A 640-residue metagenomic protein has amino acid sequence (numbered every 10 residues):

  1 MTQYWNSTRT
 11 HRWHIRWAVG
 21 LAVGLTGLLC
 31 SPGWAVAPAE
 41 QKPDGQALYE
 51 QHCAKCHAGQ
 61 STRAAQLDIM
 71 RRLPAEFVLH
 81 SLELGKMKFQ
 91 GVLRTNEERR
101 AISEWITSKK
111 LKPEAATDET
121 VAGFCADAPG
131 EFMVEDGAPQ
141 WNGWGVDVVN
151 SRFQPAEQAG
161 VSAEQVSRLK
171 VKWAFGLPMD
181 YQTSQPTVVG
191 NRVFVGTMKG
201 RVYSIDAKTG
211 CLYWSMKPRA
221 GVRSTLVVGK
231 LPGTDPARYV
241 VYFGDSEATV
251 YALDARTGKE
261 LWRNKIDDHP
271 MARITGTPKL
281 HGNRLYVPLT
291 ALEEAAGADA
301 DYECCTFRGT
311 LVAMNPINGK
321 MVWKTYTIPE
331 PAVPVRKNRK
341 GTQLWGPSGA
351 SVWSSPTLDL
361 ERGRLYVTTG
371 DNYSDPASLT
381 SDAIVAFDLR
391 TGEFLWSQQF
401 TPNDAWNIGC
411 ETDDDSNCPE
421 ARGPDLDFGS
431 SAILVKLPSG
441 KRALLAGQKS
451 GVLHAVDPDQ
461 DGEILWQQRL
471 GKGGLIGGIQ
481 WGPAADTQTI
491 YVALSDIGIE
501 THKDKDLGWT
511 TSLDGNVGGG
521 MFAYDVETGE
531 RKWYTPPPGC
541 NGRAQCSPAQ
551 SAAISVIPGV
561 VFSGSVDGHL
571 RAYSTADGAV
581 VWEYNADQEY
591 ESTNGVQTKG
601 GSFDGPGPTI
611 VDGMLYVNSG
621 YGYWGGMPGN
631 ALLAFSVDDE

Functional and structural regions predicted by a protein language model:
M1-I15: N-terminal secretory signal peptides that target proteins for export/translocation
A18-P32: Bacterial N-terminal signal peptides
G33-A35, A39: Boundary at the C-terminal end of the N-terminal hydrophobic targeting segment
E40-G59: Sequence/structural segment immediately N-terminal to covalent heme-attachment motifs in c-type and related
K55, R63-K112, R364: Extracytoplasmic electron-transfer domains, predominantly the class I c-type cytochrome c fold
A64, V148-P155, D180-S184, Y203 (+1 more regions): Short, solvent-exposed loop/turn elements at domain surfaces
A122-V171, T327, P331-A332: Blade/loop signatures of beta-propeller domains
A163-P178, V202-V222, V228-R238, Y242-A272 (+7 more regions): Extracytoplasmic/lumenal domain signature
